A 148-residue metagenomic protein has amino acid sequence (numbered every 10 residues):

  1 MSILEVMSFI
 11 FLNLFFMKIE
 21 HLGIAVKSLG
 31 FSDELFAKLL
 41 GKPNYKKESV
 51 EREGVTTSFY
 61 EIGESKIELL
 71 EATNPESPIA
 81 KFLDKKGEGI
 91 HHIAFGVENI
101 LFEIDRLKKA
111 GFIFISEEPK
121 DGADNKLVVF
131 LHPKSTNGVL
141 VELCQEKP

Functional and structural regions predicted by a protein language model:
F9-F11, F15-F16: Aromatic (phenylalanine/tyrosine) cluster motif
L14, S58-E61, F95, I104-P148: Vicinal oxygen chelate
K18-K27, S58-E61, A80-R106: Vicinal oxygen chelate
I19, G23, F36, Y60 (+5 more regions): Short, structured motif recognition centered on aromatic/hydrophobic residues
I24-K66, K109-G111, E117, D121-N125 (+1 more regions): Core segments of cupin and vicinal oxygen chelate
S32, K42-N44, I67, P75-P78 (+1 more regions): Short loop/beta submotifs within extracellular cysteine-rich repeat domains
V50-E51, N74-P75, I100: Short beta->alpha connector loops
